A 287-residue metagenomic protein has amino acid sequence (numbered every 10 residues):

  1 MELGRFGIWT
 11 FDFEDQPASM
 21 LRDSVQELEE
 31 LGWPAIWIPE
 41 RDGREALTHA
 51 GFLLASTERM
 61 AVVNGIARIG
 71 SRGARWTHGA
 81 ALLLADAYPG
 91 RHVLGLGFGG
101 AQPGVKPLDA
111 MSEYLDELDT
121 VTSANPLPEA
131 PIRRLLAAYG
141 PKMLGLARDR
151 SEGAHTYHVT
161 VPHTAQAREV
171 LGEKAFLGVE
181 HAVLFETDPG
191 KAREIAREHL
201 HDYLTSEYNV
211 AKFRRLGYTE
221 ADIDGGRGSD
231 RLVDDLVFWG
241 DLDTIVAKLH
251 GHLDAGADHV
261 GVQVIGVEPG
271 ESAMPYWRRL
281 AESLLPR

Functional and structural regions predicted by a protein language model:
M1-R287: Active-site-adjacent structural elements that line small-molecule/cofactor binding pockets in enzymes
